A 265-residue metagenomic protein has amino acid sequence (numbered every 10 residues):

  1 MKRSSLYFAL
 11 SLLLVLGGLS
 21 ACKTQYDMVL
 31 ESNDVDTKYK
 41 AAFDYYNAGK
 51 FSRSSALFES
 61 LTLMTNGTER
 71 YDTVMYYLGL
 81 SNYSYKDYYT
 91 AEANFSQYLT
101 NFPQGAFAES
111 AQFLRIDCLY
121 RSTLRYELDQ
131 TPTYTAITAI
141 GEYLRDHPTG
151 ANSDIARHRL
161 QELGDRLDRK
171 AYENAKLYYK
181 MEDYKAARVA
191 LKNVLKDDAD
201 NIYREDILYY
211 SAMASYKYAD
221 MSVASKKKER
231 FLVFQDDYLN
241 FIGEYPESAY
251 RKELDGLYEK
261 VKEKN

Functional and structural regions predicted by a protein language model:
K2-S5, G18-N265: Acidic, polar-rich low-complexity tracts and alpha-helical solenoid repeat scaffolds
A9-G18: Bacterial N-terminal signal peptides
